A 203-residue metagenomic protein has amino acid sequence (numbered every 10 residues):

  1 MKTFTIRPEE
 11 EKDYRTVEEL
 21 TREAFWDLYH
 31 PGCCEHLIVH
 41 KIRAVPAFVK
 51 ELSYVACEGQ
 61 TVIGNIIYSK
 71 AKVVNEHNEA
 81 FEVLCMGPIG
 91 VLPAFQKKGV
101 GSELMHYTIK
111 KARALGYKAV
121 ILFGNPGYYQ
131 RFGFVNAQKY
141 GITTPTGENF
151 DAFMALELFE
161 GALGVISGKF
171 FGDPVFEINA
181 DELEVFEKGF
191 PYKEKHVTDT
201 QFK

Functional and structural regions predicted by a protein language model:
M1-K12, E19: Conserved N-terminal entry element of GNAT/NAT acetyltransferase domains
E18, F25, Y29-I67, K72: Active-site rim helix/loop that mediates acceptor-substrate recognition in acyltransferases
G59-Q60, A94, E157-A162: Short loop segments at secondary-structure junctions
T61, L92-E103, L115, R131: Conserved glycine-rich acetyl-CoA-binding loop
A71-M86, Q96: A conserved beta-turn-beta hairpin within the catalytic core of GNAT-like acetyltransferases that forms part
M86, V91, K97-K110, I121-L122: Conserved acetyl-CoA-binding loop-helix of GNAT-fold acetyltransferases
A114-Y117, F123-E148: Conserved active-site alpha-helix within GNAT-family acetyltransferase domains
A162-K203: Acidic/histidine-enriched, glycine/proline-rich intrinsically disordered or flexible terminal extensions
